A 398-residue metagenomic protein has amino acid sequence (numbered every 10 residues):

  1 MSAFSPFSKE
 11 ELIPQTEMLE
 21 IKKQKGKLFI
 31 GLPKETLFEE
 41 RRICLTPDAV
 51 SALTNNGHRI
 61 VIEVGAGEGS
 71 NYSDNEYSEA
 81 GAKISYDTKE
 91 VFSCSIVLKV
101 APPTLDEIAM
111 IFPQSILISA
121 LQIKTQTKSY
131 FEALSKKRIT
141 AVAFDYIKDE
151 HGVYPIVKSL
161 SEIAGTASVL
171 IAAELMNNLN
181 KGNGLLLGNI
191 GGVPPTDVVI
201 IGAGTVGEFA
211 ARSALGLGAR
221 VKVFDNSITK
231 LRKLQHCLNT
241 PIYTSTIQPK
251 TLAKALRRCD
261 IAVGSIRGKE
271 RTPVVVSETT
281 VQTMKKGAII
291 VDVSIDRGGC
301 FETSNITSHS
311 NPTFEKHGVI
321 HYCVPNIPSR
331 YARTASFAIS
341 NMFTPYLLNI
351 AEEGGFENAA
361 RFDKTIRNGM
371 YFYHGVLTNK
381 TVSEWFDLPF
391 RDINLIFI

Functional and structural regions predicted by a protein language model:
M1-F29, E35, L105-T196, V324: Glycine/serine-rich phosphate-binding loop and adjoining beta1-alpha1 elements at the start of nucleotide-handling
Q15-A133, K137-I139: An N-terminal-biased, well-structured beta-alpha scaffold segment characteristic of Rossmann-like dinucleotide-binding
P33-K34, F38-G67, L179-G264: Glycine-rich phosphate/diphosphate-binding loop of Rossmann-like nucleotide-binding domains
E39-C44, D106-M110, R267-V276, C300-S304: Glycine/threonine-rich flexible loop motifs
V50, D74, I108, F131 (+6 more regions): Generic hydrophobic/aromatic pocket-lining and core-packing "Φ" positions
K89-L105, N239, Y243-V275, I289: Rossmann-like NAD(P)-binding element
K124-E150, T279-C323: Rossmann-fold NAD(P)-binding glycine/threonine-rich loop
D145-I171, L175-L186, C300-I398: Adenosine-phosphate binding glycine-rich loop
